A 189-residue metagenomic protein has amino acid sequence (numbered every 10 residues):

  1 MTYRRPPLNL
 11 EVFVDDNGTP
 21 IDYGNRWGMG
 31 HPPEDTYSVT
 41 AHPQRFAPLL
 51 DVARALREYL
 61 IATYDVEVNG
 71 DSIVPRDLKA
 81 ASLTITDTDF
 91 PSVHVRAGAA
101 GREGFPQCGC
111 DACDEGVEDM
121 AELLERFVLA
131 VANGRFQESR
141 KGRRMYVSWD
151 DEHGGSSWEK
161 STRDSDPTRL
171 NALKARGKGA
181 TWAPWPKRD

Functional and structural regions predicted by a protein language model:
M1-G28, P32-P33, R57-L60, A99-D189: Acidic, proline/glycine-rich low-complexity IDRs
G28-Q44: A short, surface-exposed helix-loop junction/capping segment
T40, Q44, H94-A97, C108 (+1 more regions): Generic preference for well-ordered secondary structure
A41-P48, V52, G98, A112-D119: Conserved aromatic-histidine-acidic binding/catalytic patches
A47-E67: Amphipathic alpha-helical segments
D65-S92: Amphipathic, interaction-prone secondary-structure segments
D89-G101: Short, intrinsically disordered, charge-biased short linear motifs at domain edges
